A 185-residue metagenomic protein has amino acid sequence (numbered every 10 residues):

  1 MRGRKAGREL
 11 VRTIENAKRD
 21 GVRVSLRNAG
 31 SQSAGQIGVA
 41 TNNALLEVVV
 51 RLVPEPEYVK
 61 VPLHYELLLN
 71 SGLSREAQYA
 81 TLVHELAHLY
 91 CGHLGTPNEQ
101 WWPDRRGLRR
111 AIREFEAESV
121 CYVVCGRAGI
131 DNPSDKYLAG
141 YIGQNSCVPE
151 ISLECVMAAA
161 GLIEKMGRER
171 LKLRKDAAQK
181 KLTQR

Functional and structural regions predicted by a protein language model:
M1-L67, S71-R75: Contiguous, non-catalytic segments that form substrate-binding/exosite surfaces or channel walls
A6-E9, Y79, R113-E116, S152: Hydrophobic (often cysteine-bearing) scaffold residues that line and stabilize catalytic clefts of nucleotide/cofactor
I14, E114, Y122: Short glycine-/small-residue-rich flexible loop motifs, especially phosphate/cofactor-binding loops
E66-L67, G72-S74, G92-D104: A Zn2+-metalloprotease active-site environment signal
S74-Q78, R109, R113, V148: Secondary-structure capping and boundary motifs in well-ordered enzyme cores
A80-L94, A117: Active-site recognition of the HExxH zinc-binding catalytic motif
W102-E116: Active-site metal-coordination segments of metallo-dependent hydrolases
L108-R109, Y122-R185: Long, well-structured alpha-helical subdomains associated with metal-dependent extracellular/ecto-lumenal hydrolases
